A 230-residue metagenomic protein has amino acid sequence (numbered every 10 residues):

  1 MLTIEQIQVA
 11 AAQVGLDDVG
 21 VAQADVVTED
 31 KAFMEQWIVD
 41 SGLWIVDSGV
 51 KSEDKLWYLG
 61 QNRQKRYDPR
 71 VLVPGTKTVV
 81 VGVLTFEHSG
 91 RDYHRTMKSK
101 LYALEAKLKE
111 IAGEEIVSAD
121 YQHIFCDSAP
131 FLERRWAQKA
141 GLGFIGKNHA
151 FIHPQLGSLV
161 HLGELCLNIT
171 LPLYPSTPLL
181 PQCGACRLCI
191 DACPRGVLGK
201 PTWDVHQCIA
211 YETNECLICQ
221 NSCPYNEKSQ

Functional and structural regions predicted by a protein language model:
M1-Q182, A210, Q230: Auxiliary alpha/beta "docking" domains used to position bulky ligands
L188-Q230: Iron-sulfur cluster-binding cysteine motifs and their immediate structural context in ferredoxin-like electron-transfer
